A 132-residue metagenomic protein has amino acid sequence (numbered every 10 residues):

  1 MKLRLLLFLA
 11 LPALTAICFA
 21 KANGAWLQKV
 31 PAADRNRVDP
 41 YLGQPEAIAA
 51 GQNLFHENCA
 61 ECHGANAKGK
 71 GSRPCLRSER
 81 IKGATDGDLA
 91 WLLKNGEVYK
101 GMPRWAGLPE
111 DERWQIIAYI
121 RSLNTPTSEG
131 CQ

Functional and structural regions predicted by a protein language model:
M1-R4: Positively charged n-region of N-terminal signal peptides that target proteins for export
F8-A16: Bacterial N-terminal signal peptides
C18-G24: Boundary at the C-terminal end of the N-terminal hydrophobic targeting segment
G24-L54: Electrostatic cytochrome c docking/interface patches
Y41-Q52, G64, K68-K94: Gly/Gly-Pro-rich "capping" loops immediately C-terminal to redox-active cysteine motifs in periplasmic/lumenal
G51, F55-A65, I116-I120: The canonical Cys-X-X-Cys-His
K68-G69, S122-G130: Inter-heme linker and motif-flanking segments adjacent to c-type heme-binding CXXCH motifs in c-type cytochromes
L76-T125: Extracytoplasmic electron-transfer domains, predominantly the class I c-type cytochrome c fold
